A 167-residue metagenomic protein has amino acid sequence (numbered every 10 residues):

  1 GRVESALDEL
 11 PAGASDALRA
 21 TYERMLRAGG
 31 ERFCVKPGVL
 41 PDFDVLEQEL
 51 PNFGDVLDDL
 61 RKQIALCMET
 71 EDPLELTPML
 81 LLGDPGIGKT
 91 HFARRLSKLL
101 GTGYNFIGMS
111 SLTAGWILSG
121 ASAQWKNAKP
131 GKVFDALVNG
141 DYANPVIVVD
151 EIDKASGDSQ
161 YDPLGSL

Functional and structural regions predicted by a protein language model:
G1-P41: Interdomain "pre-motor" coupling segment immediately N-terminal to P-loop NTPase/helicase cores
P37-L82: Pre-Walker A (pre-P-loop) alpha-helix and adjacent loop at the N terminus of AAA/AAA+ ATPase modules, a conserved
L46-E47, G103-Q124: Conserved P-loop NTPase mechanochemical-coupling segment
D59, R95-L96, I117, D162-L167: Alpha-helical scaffold elements adjacent to nucleotide-binding pockets in ATP/GTP-utilizing enzyme cores
T70-L74, S97-L100, L137-Y142, D158-Y161: Conserved catalytic network of the ASCE P-loop NTPase/AAA+ motor domain
E75-M109, V138: Walker A/P-loop
Q124-V148: Conserved alpha-helical scaffold flanking the Walker A/P-loop in AAA+ ATPase domains
D141-L167: Conserved AAA+/SF3 P-loop NTPase catalytic/coupling segment centered on the Walker-B
